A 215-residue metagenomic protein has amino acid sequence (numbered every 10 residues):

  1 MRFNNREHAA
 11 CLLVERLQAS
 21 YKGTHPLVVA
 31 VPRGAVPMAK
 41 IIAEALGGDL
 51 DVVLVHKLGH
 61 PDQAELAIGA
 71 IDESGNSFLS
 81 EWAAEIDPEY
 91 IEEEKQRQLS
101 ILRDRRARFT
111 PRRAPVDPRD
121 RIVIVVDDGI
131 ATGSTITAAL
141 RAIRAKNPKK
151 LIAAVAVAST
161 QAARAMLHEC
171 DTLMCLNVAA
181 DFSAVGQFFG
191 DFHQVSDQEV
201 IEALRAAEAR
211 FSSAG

Functional and structural regions predicted by a protein language model:
M1-G215: PRPP-associated nucleotide enzymes
